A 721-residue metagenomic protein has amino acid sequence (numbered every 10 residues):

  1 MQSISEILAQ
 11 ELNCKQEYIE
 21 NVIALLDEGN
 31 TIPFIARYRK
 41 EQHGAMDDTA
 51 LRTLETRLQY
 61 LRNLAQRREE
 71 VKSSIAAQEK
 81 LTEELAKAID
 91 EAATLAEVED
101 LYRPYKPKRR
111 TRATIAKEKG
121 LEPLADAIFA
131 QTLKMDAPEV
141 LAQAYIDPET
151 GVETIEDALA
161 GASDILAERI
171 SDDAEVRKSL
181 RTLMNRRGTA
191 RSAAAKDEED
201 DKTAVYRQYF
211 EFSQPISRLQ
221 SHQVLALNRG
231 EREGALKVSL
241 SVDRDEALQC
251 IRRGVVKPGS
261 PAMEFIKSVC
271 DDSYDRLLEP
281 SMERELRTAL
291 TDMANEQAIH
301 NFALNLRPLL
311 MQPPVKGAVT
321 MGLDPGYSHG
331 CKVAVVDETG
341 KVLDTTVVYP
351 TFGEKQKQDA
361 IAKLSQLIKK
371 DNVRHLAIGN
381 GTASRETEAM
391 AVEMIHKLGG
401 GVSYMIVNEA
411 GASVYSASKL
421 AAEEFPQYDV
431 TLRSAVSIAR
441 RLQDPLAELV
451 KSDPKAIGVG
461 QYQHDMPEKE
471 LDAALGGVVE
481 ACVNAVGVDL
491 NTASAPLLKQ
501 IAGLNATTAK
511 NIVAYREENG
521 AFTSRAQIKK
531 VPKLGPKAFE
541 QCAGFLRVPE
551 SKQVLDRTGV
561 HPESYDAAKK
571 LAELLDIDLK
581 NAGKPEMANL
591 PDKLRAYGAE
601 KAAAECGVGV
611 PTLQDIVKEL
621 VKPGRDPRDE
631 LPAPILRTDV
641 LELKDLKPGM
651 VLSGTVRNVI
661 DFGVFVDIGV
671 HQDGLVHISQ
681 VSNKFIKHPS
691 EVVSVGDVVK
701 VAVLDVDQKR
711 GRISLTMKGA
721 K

Functional and structural regions predicted by a protein language model:
I19, T56, T345-F352, H375 (+7 more regions): Short beta-alpha connecting loops at secondary-structure transitions that line or flank enzyme active sites
A24-D27, P104, I115-E118, A226-G230 (+15 more regions): Replace "in large, NTP-powered and nucleic-acid-processing enzymes" with "in large, NTP-powered factors and other
T31-I32, H43, D47-E149, A485-E630 (+3 more regions): Accessory alpha-helical DNA-binding modules that contact the DNA backbone or grooves
Y38-K40, F129, D243, P325 (+11 more regions): Short, ordered loop/turn segments at secondary-structure junctions
A50-T53, Y60-G322, G326-Y428, A435 (+1 more regions): Duplex nucleic acid-engaging cores and interfaces of nucleic-acid transaction enzymes
E97, M405, G411, S416-V486 (+1 more regions): Long, charge-rich intrinsically disordered scaffolds of nucleic-acid metabolism proteins
A144-I155, L248-Y274, L278, M282 (+3 more regions): Low-complexity, acidic/Ser/Thr- and charged residue-rich accessory regions of DNA metabolism proteins
T182-T189, L323-Y327, T382-A383, V407-V414 (+5 more regions): A glycine-rich phosphate-binding loop feature that marks nucleotide/adenosyl-phosphate handling sites
